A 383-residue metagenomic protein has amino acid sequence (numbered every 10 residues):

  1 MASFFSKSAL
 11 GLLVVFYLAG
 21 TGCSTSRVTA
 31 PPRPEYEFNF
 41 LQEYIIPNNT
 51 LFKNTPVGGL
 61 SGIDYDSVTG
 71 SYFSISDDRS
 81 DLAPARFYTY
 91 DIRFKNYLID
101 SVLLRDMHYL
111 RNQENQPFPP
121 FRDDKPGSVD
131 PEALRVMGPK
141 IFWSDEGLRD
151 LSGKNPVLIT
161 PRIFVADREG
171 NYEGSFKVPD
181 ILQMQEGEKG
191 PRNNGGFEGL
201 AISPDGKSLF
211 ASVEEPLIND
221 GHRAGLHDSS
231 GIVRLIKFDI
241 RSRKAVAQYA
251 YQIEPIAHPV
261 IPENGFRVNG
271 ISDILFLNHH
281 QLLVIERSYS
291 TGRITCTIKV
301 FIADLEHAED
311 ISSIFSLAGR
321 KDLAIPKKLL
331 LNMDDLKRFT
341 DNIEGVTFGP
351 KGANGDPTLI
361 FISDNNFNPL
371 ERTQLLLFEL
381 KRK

Functional and structural regions predicted by a protein language model:
M1-P34: Bacterial Sec-dependent N-terminal signal peptides
C23-K383: Sequence/structural signature of beta-propeller domains
